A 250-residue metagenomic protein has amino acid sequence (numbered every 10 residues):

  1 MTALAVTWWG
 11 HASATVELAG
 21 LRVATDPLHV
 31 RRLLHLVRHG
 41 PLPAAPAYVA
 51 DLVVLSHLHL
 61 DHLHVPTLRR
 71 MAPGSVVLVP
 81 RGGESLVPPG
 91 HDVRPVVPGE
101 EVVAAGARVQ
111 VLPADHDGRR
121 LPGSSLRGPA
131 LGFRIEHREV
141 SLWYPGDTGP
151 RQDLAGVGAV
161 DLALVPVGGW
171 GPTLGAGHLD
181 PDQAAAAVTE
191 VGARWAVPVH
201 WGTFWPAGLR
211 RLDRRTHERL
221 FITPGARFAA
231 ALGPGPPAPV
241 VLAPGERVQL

Functional and structural regions predicted by a protein language model:
M1-A24, L28-L33, V37-G40, R219 (+3 more regions): Zn-dependent metallo-beta-lactamase
T15-L58, H62-R70, G82, G118-G123 (+1 more regions): Pre-active-site segment of Zn-dependent metallo-hydrolases
R31-R32, H59-L63, E84-V87, E100-V103 (+5 more regions): Active-site environment of divalent metal-dependent phosphoester hydrolases
H64-G74, E84, A207-H217: Metal-dependent catalytic neighborhoods of phosphoester/phosphodiester hydrolases
P66, R119-V191: Active-site-proximal loop/helix segments of hydrolase catalytic cores
S75-G82, A196-P198: Short internal beta-strands
V79-E139, G225-L250: Metallo-beta-lactamase
H91-E100, L162, T173, P181-L250: Binuclear metal-ion centers of metallo-dependent hydrolases, dominated by the metallo-beta-lactamase
